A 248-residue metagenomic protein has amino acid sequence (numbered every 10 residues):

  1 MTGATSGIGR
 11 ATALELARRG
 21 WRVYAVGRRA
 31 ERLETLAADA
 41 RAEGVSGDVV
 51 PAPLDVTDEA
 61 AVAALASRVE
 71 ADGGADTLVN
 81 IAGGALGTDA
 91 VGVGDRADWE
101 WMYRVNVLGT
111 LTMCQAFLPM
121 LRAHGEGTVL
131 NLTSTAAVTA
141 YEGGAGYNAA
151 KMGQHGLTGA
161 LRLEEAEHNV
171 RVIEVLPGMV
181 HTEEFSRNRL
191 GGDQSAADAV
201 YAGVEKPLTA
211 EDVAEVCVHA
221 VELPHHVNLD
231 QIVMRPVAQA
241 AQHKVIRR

Functional and structural regions predicted by a protein language model:
T5-S6: Conserved glycine-rich cofactor-binding loop
W21-T35: Conserved glycine-rich Rossmann-like NAD(P)H-binding loop of the short-chain dehydrogenase/reductase
D89-V91, D95-W101: Substrate-binding pocket helix/loop in short-chain dehydrogenase/reductase
C114, A150-G153: Active-site helix of classical SDR
S134: Residue(s) in the substrate-gating loop at a strand-loop-helix junction that position the organic substrate next
T139, A160-V170: Active-site-adjacent segment of SDR/Rossmann-fold oxidoreductases
E174-V175, Q194-H243: C-terminal helical subdomain
